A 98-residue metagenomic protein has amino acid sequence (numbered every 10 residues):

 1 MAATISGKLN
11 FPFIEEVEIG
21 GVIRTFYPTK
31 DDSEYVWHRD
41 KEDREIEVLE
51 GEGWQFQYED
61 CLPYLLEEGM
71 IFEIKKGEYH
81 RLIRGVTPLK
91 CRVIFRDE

Functional and structural regions predicted by a protein language model:
M1-V17: Extreme N-terminal tail/first-helix region
A3, P12, T25-F26, K90-E98: Double-stranded beta-helix
S6, G53-Q55, Y64: Motif-centric detector for short Cys/His coordination patterns
G21-K41, E73-K76: Conserved short histidine dyad/triad with adjacent acidic residue
R39-Q55: Short, conserved beta-strand element in jelly-roll/cupin
E59-G77: Short acidic-glycine-tyrosine-enriched beta hairpin
K75-E98: Ligand-binding loop in jelly-roll beta-barrel domains
